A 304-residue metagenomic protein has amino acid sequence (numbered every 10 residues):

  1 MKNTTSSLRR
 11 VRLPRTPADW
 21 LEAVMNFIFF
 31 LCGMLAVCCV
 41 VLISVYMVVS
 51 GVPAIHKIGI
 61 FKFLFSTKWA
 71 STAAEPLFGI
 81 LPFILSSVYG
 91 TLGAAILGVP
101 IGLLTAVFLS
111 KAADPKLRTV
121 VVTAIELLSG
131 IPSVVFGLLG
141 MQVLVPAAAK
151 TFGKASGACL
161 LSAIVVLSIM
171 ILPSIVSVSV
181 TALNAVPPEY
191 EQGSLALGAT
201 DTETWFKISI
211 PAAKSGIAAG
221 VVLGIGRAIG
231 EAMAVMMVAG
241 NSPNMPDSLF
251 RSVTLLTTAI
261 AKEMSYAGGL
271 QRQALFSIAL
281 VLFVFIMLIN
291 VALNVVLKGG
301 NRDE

Functional and structural regions predicted by a protein language model:
M1-G33, L293-E304: Transmembrane alpha-helical segments of polytopic membrane transport and secretion proteins
E22, I101, D114-T119, P187-P188 (+1 more regions): Amphipathic cytosolic juxtamembrane alpha-helices at the membrane-cytosol interface of multi-pass membrane transporters
I80-F108: Transmembrane alpha-helix signature in integral membrane proteins
I101-G140, E304: Cytoplasmic-entry segments and transmembrane alpha-helices of multi-pass inner-membrane transporters
E126-I171: Generic hydrophobic transmembrane alpha-helix motif, especially the helices
V178-S179, D201-M237: Transmembrane alpha-helices
V180-N184, P188, L195, K262-E304: C-terminal transmembrane helix and the adjacent membrane-cytosol boundary/short C-terminal tail of inner/organellar
V235-F283: Interhelical loop and adjacent transmembrane-helix boundary motif in polytopic membrane transport permeases
